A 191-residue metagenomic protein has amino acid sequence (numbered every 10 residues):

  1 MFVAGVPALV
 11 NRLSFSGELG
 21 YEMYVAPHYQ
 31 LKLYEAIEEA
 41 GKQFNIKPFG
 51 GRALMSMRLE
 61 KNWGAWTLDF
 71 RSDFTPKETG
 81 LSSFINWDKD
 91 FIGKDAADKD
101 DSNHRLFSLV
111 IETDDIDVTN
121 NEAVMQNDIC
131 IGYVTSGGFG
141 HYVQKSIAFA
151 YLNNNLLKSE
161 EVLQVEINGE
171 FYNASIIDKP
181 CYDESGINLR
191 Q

Functional and structural regions predicted by a protein language model:
M1-Q191: Conserved, structured C-terminal
